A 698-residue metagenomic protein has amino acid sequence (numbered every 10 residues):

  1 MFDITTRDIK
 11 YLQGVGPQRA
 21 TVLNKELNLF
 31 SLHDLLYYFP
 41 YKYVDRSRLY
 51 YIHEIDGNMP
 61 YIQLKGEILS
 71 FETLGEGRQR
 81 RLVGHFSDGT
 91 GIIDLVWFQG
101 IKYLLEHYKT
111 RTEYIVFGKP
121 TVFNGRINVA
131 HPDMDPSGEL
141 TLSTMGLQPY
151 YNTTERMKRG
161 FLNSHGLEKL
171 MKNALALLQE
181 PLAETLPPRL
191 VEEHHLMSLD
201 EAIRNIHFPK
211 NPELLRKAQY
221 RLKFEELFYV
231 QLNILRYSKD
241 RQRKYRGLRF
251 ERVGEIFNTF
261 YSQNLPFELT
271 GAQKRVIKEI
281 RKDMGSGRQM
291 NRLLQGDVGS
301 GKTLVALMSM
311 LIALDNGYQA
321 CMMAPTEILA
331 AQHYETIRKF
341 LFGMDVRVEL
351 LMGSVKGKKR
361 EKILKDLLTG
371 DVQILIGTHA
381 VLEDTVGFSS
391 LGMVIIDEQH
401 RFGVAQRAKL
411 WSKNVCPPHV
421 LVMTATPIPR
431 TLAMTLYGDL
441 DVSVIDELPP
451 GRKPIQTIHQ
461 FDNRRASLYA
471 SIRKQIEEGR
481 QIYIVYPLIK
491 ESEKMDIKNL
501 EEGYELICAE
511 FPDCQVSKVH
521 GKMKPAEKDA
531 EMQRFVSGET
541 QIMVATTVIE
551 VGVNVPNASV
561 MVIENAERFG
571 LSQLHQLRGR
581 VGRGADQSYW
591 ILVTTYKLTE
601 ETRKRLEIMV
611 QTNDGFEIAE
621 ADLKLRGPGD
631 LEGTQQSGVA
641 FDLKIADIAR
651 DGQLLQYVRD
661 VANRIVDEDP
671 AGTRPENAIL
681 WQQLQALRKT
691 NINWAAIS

Functional and structural regions predicted by a protein language model:
Y38-S70: OB-fold nucleic-acid-binding modules
E67, K119-P120, N233, A566 (+1 more regions): Short, surface-exposed secondary-structure boundary micro-motifs
L74-N264: Upstream accessory/linker segments immediately N-terminal to the RecA-like ATPase cores of bacterial MutS and a subset
N128-E139, M393, K409-L410, V422 (+8 more regions): N-terminal cationic and glycine-rich segments that engage phosphates or anionic surfaces
F267-I277: N-terminal pre-Walker A segment at the start of P-loop NTPase domains
R275-K278, S286-E607: Inter-lobe coupling/hinge segments of SF2-like helicase ATPases
D513, M532-I542, I549-P556, M561-E564 (+4 more regions): Accessory helical-bundle/CTD segments and flexible terminal tails appended to RecA-like ATPase motors
